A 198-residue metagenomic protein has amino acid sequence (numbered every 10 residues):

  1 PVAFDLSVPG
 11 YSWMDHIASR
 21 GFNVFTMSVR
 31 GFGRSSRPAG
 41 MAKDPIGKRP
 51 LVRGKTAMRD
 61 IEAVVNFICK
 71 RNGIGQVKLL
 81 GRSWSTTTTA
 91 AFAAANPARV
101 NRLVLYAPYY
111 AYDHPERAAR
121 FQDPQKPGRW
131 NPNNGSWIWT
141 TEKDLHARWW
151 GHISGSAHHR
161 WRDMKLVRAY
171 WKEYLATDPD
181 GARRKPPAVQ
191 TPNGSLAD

Functional and structural regions predicted by a protein language model:
P1-F22: Short, surface-exposed "cap/lid" segments of acyl-processing enzymes
V2-A3, F25-L51: Glycine-rich "HGGG/HGxG" loop immediately N-terminal to the catalytic nucleophile of the alpha/beta-hydrolase
I46-N72: Alpha/beta-hydrolase active-site loop
N72-S83: Alpha/beta-hydrolase fold nucleophile elbow
K78, N101-V104: Residue in the alpha/beta-hydrolase core beta-strand immediately N-terminal to the catalytic nucleophile
T86-P97, L103: Short glycine-enriched nucleophile-adjacent loop and the immediately C-terminal alpha-helix near the catalytic center
V104-H114: Active-site nucleophile loop of the alpha/beta-hydrolase fold
H114-D198: Alpha/beta-hydrolase
